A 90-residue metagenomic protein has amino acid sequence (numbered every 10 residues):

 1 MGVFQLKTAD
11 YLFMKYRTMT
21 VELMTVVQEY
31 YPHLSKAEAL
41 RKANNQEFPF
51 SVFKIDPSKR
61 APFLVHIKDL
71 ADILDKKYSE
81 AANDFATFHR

Functional and structural regions predicted by a protein language model:
M1-R17, L64, K68: Basic, amphipathic alpha-helix used for nucleic-acid engagement in HTH/winged-helix/SANT-Myb modules and analogous
L6, Y30-L64, F88-H89: Major-groove DNA-recognition helix of helix-turn-helix-type DNA-binding domains
D10-E38, K42: Polyanion-binding surface elements
Y16, N45, D75-S79: Short, flexible coil/linker elements and helix-boundary hinge sites characteristic of intrinsically disordered
V27, A43, L70-L74: Amphipathic alpha-helical interface segments used for dimerization/assembly
H66-R90: A short, Lys/Arg-enriched interface patch at domain edges and termini
